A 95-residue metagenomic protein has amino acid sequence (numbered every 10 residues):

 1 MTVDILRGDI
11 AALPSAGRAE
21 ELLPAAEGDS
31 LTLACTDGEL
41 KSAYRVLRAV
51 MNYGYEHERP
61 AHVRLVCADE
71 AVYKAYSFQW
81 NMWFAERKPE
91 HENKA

Functional and structural regions predicted by a protein language model:
M1-G17: N-terminal beta-strand/alpha-helix entry module and adjacent surface of metal-dependent catalytic domains
S15-A95: Phosphate/ribose-phosphate-bearing ligand recognition and processing surfaces, centered on ADP-ribose/NAD(+/P+) systems
